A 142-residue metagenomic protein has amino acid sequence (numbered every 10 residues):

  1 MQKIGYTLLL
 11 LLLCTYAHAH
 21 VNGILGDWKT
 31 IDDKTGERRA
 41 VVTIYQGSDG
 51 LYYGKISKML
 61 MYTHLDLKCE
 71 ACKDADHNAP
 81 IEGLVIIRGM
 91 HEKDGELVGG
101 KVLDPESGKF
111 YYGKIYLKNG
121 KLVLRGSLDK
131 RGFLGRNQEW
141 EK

Functional and structural regions predicted by a protein language model:
I4-T15: Sec-dependent N-terminal signal peptides
Y16-D27: N-terminal helix-cap/turn-to-beta initiation motif at the start of protein domains
T30-D104, F110-Y112: Central antiparallel beta-sheet cores of small beta-barrel/beta-sandwich binding domains
A71-N78, V123-R131: Short aromatic-glycine motifs in intrinsically disordered, low-complexity regions
N119-L122, L128-K142: Edge beta-strand at a domain terminus
